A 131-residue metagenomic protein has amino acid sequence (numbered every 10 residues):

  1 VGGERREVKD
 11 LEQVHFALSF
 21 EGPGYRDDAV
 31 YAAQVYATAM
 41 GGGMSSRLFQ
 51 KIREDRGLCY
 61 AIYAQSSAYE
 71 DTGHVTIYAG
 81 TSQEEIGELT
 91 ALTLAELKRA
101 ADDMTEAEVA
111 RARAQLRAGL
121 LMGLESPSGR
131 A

Functional and structural regions predicted by a protein language model:
V1-S46: His/Glu-based metal-binding/catalytic segments typifying zinc-dependent metallopeptidases
D10, D27-D28, D55, D71 (+1 more regions): Acidic-enriched, low-complexity/disordered segments with a strong bias for Aspartate over Glutamate
A17, E21, M40-T81: A structural supersecondary motif
Y63, S67-P127: M16/insulysin-pitrilysin zinc metalloprotease superfamily fold
